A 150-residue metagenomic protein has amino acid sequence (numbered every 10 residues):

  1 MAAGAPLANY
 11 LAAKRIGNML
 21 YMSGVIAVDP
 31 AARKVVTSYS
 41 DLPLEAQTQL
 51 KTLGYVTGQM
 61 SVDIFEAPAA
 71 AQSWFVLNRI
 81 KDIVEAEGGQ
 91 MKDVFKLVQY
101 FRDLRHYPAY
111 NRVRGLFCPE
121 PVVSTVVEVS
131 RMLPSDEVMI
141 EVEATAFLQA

Functional and structural regions predicted by a protein language model:
M1-A150: Short, polar/acidic, helix-capping and beta-turn segments at strand->helix junctions that line the mouths
